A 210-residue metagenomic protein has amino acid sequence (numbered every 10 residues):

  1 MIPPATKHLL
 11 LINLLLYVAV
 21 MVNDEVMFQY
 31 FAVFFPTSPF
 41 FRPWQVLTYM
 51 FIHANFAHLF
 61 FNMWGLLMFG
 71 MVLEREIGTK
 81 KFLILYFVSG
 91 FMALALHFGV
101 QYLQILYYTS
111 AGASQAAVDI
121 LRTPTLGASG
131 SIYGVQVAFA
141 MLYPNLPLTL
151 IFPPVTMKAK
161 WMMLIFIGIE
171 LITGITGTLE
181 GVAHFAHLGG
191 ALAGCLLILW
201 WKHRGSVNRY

Functional and structural regions predicted by a protein language model:
M1-Y210: A detector for small-residue-rich transmembrane helices and their helix-helix packing motifs
